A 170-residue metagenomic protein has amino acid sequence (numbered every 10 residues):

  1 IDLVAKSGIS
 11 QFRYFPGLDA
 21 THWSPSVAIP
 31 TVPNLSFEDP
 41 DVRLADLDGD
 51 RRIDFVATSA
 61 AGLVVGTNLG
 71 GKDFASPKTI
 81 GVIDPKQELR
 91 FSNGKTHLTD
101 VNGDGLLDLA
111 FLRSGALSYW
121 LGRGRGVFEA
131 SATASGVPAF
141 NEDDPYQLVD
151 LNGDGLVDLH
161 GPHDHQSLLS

Functional and structural regions predicted by a protein language model:
I1-S7, G49-T58, G103-L112, G153-P162: Acidic/hydrophobic-patterned starts of short beta strands in beta-sheet-rich repeat architectures
S7-G8, P30, S59-A60, G81 (+3 more regions): Residues that line or immediately flank small-molecule/substrate-binding pockets and catalytic motifs
I9-F15, G62-G66, A116-W120, Q166-S170: Structural motif
S10-F12, T21, I53, L63 (+3 more regions): Glycine-centered loop/turn positions within well-structured domains that cap or flank conserved ligand/cofactor-binding
P16-E38, T67-F91, L121-E142: Blade-edge motifs of beta-propeller repeat domains
D39-L47, R52, S92-V101, D143-N152 (+1 more regions): Beta-propeller blade termini
